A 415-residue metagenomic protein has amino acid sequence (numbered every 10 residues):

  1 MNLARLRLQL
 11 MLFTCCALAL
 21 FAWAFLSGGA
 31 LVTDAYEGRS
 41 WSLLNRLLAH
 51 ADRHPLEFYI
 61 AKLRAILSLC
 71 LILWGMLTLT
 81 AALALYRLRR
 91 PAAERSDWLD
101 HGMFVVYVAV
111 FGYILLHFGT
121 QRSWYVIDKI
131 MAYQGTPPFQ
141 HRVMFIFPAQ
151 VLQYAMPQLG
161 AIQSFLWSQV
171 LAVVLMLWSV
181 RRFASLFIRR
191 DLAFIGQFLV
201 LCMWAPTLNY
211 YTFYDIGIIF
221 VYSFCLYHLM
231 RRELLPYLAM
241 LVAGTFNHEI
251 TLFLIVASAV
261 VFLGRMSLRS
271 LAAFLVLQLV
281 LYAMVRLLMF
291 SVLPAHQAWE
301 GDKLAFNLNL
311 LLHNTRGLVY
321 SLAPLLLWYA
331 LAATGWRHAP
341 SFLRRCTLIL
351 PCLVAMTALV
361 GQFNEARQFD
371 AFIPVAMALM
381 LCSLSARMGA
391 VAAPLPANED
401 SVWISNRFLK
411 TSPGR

Functional and structural regions predicted by a protein language model:
A22-G29, V110-R122, T136, V256 (+1 more regions): Membrane-lumen/periplasm interface segments of specific transmembrane helices in polyprenyl phosphate-linked
G75-R90, S321-F342, L353-V354: Hydrophobic, aromatic-rich transmembrane alpha-helices and their immediate juxtamembrane boundary segments
G135-Q163, L171: Short hydrophobic/aromatic helix or loop-helix immediately within or flanking a transmembrane segment in polytopic
V143-I146, I162, I195-F224, F246 (+1 more regions): Aromatic- and kink-enriched transmembrane "portal" helix at the membrane-lumen/periplasm boundary that abuts
W167-F187: Transmembrane-helix motifs of polytopic, lipid-linked glycan transferases
S179, G217-A239, A376-L379: Specific aromatic-rich, kink-prone transmembrane helix
V180-C202: Transmembrane-helix signature of polytopic, membrane-embedded enzymes that assemble or transfer cell-envelope glycans
S223-H228, L235-H248, L254-V261, L279-V280: Membrane-interface alpha helices of multi-pass inner-membrane proteins
